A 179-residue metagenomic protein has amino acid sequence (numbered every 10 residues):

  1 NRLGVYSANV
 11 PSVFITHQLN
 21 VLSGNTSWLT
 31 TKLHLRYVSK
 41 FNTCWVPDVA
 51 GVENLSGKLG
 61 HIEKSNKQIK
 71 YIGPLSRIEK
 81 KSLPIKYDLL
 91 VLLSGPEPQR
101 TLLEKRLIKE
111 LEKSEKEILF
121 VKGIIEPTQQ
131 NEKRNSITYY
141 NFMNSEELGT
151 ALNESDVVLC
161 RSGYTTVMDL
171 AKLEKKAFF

Functional and structural regions predicted by a protein language model:
N1, P47-D48, R161: Replace "coordinates the UDP/GDP/TDP-sugar" with "coordinates nucleotide-activated sugar donors
R2-F14: Glycosyltransferases and closely related glycan-assembly transferases that use nucleotide-activated donors
R2-G4, R36, E110, A151 (+1 more regions): Hydrophobic/aromatic ligand-binding patch that stacks against planar heteroaromatic rings of cofactors or nucleotides
P11, N42-T43, Q68, V157 (+1 more regions): Well-ordered beta-strand positions
S12-I15, Y139-Y140, A177-F179: Short hydrophobic/aromatic-enriched beta-strand-loop microsegments
I15-P98, K122-E126: A nucleotide-sugar donor-handling region in carbohydrate enzymes
L59-H61, G73-V158: Donor-nucleotide binding loops and adjacent catalytic segments primarily of GT-B fold Leloir glycosyltransferases
E147-F179: A donor-sugar binding/catalytic signature common to diverse glycosyltransferases and related nucleotide-sugar
